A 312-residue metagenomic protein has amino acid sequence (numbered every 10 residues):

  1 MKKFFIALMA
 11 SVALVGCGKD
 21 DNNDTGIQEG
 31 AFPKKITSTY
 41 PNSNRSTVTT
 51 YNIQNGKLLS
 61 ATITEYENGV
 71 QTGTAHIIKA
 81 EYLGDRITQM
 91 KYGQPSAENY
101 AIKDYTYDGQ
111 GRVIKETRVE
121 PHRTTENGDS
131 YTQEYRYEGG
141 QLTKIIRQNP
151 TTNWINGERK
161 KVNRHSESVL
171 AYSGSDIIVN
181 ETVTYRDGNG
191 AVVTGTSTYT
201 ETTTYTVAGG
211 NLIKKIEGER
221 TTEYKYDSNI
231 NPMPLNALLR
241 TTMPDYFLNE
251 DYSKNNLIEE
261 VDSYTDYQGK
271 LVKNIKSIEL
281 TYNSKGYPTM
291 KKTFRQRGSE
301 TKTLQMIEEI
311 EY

Functional and structural regions predicted by a protein language model:
M1-F4, G18-K19: Positively charged n-region of N-terminal signal peptides that target proteins for export
F4-V12: Sec-dependent N-terminal signal peptides
L14-G16: C-terminal motif of bacterial Sec signal peptides marking the signal peptidase cleavage site
K19-Y312: Buried hydrophobic residues that stabilize the cores of well-folded domains
